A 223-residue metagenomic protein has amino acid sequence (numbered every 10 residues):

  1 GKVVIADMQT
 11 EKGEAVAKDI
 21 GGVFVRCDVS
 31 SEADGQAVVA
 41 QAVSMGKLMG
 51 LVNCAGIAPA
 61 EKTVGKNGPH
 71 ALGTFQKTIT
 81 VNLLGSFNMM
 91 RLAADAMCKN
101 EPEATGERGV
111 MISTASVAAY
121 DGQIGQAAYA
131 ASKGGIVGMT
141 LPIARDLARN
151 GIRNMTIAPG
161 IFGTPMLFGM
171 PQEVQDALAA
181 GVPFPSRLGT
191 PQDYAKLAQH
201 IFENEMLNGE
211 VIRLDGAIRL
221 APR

Functional and structural regions predicted by a protein language model:
T10-E11, C27-A37, L72: The beta1-alpha1 cofactor-binding region of Rossmann-like NAD(H)/NADP(H)-dependent oxidoreductases
M49, I57, G68-N88, I112 (+1 more regions): Catalytic Tyr-X3-Lys loop
I57-Q76, D95, K99-E107, G125-A128 (+1 more regions): Conserved mid-core segment of classical short-chain dehydrogenase/reductases
T80, E173-D193: Catalytic Tyr-x(3-8)-Lys segment
M90, S132, T140: Active-site helix of classical SDR
D95, A144-D146: Alpha-helical segment proximal to the catalytic Tyr-Lys
S116: Residue(s) in the substrate-gating loop at a strand-loop-helix junction that position the organic substrate next
T190-L214, R219: C-terminal substrate-recognition "lid" of short-chain dehydrogenase/reductases
